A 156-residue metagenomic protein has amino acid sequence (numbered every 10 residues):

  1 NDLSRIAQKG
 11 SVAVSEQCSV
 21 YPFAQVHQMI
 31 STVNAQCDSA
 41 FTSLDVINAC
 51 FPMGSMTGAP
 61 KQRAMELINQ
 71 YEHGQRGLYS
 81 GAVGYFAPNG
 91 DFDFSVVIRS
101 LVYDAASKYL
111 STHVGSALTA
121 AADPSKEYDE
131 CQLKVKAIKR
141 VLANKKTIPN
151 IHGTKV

Functional and structural regions predicted by a protein language model:
N1-A7, S19-F23: Short acidic, Gly/Ser-rich segments with clustered Asp/Glu that frequently serve as metal-coordination loops in enzyme
G10-V12, L118-T119: Short, surface-exposed beta-strand-loop junctions and turns on beta-sheet-rich folds
V12-Q28: Gly/Ser/Thr-rich active-site loops/lids in small-molecule metabolic enzymes that frequently grip phosphoryl groups
Q25-V156: Conserved hydrophobic core element of enzyme catalytic domains
